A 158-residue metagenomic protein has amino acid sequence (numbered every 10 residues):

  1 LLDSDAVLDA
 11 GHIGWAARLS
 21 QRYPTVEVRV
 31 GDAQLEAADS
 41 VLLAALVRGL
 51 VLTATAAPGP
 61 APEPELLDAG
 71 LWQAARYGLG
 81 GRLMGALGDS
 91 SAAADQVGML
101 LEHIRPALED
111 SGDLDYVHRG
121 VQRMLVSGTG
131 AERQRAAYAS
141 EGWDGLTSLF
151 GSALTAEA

Functional and structural regions predicted by a protein language model:
L1-A158: C-terminal accessory/tail domains of diverse enzymes
